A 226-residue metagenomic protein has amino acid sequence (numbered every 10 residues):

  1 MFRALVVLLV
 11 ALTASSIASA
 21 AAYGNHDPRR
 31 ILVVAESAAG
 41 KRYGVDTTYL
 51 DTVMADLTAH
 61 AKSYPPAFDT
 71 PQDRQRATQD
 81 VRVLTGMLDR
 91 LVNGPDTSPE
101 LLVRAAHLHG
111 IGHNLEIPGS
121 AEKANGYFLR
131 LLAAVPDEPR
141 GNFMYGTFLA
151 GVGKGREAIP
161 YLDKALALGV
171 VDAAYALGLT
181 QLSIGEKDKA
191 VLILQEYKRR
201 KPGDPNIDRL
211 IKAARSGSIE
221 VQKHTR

Functional and structural regions predicted by a protein language model:
T13-S19: N-terminal signal peptide c-region/cleavage motif recognized by signal peptidases
N25-A55, S63-A67, L192-R226: Terminal, low-structured helical/coil segments at or just beyond the last alpha-helical repeat
Y43-T70, D96-H113: Amphipathic alpha-helical repeat scaffolds of TPR domains
M54-A61, L88-D96, L132, L166 (+2 more regions): A conserved position within tetratricopeptide repeats
Y64, F68-Q72, A106, G110-P118 (+4 more regions): Short coil/turn linking the two alpha-helices of tandem helical-hairpin repeats
D73-P95, S120-A134: Amphipathic alpha-helices of TPR/Sel1-like and other helical repeat/solenoid scaffolds
P99-A176, T180-S183: Alpha-helical adaptor scaffolds
